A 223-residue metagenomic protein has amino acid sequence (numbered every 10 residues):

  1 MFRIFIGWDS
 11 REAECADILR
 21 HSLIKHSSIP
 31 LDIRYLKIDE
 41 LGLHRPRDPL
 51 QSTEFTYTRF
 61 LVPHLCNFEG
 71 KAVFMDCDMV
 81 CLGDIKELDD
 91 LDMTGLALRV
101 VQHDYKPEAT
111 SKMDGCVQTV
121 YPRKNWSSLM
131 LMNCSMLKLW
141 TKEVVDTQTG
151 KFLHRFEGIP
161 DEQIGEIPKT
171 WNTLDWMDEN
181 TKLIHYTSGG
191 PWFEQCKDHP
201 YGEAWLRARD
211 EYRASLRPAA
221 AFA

Functional and structural regions predicted by a protein language model:
M1-F5, R11, I29, I33-K37 (+1 more regions): A glycosyltransferase accessory/donor-loop signature
S22-P30: Short, acidic, metal-binding catalytic loop of nucleotide-sugar glycosyltransferases
D32-L65: Active-site-proximal specificity loops/subdomain of glycosyltransferases
D48-Q51, D114-T119: Short, P/G- and charge-enriched loop/turn segments at secondary-structure junctions
T58-P107, L131-K138: GT-A fold catalytic core of metal-dependent nucleotide-sugar glycosyltransferases, centered on the diacidic
F60, W126-L129, T181-L183: Extracellular structured ligand-interaction cores
V100-K112, Q118, K124-W126, T141: A gly/proline- and charged-residue-enriched helix-loop-helix capping module
